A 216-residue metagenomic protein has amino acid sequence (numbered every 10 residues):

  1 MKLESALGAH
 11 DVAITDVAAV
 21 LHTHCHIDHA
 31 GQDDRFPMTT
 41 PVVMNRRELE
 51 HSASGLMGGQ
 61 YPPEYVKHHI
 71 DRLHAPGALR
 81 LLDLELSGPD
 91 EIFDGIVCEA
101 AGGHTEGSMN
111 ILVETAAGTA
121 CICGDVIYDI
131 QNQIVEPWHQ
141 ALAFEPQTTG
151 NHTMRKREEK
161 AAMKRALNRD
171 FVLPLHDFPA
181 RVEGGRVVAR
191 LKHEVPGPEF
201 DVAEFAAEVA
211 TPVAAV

Functional and structural regions predicted by a protein language model:
M1-K2, A117-V216: Cap/insert and terminal regions of metallo-dependent hydrolase folds
M1-V12, D16, R46-A100, Q147-D170 (+1 more regions): Metallo-beta-lactamase
T15, G31, M38, A75-I134: Catalytic core of the metallo-beta-lactamase
V17-D28: Metallo-beta-lactamase
A19, P41-V42, F171: Well-ordered beta-strand positions
C25, E48, G103-T105, G124-V126 (+1 more regions): Active-site metal-binding loops of divalent metal-dependent hydrolases
D28-G31, H51-A53, M109, I130 (+1 more regions): Short catalytic/ligand-binding loop motif for oxyanion handling, primarily in non-cytosolic enzymes, centered on
D34-T39, L167: Short, conserved loop/helix-junction motifs that constitute active-site signature segments in enzyme catalytic cores
